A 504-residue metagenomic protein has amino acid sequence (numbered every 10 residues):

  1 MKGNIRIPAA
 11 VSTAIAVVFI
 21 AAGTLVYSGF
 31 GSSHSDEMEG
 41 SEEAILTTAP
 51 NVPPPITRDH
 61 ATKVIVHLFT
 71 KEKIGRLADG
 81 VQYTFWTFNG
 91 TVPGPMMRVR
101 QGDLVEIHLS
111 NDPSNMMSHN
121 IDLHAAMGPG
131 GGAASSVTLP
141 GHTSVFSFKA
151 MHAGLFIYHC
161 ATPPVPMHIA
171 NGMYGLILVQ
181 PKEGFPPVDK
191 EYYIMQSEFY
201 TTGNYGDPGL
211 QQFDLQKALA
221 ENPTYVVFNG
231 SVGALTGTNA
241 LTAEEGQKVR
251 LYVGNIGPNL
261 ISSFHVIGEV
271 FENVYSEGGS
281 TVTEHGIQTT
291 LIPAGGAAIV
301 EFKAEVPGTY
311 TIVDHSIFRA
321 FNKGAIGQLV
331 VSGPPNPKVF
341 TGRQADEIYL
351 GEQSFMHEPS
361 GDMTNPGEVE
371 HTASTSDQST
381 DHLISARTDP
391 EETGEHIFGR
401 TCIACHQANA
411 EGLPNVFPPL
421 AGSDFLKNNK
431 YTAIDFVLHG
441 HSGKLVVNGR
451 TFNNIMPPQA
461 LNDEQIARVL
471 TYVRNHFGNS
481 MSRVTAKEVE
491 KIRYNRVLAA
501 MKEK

Functional and structural regions predicted by a protein language model:
K2-E392, P414: Copper-binding active sites and cupredoxin-like electron-transfer domains, recognizing His/Cys-rich ligand loops
A134, P166, E411-L413, N475-V484: Inter-heme linker and motif-flanking segments adjacent to c-type heme-binding CXXCH motifs in c-type cytochromes
A161-P164, F199, C405-L413, L438 (+1 more regions): Detector for the c-type heme attachment site
G172, L413-P419, R450: Short cysteine/histidine-rich zinc-coordinating motifs and their immediately flanking basic loops
G175, V330, D435-H439, T471: Generic alpha-helical structural context detector
G295, D314, L420, V437 (+1 more regions): Hydrophobic, well-ordered secondary-structure elements that form the walls of internal hydrophobic environments
T364-D389, E395, V447-K504: Flexible coil segments in periplasmic/lumen-exposed cytochrome c-class electron-transfer proteins
T388-L413, G422, L426-H439: Sequence/structural segment immediately N-terminal to covalent heme-attachment motifs in c-type and related
